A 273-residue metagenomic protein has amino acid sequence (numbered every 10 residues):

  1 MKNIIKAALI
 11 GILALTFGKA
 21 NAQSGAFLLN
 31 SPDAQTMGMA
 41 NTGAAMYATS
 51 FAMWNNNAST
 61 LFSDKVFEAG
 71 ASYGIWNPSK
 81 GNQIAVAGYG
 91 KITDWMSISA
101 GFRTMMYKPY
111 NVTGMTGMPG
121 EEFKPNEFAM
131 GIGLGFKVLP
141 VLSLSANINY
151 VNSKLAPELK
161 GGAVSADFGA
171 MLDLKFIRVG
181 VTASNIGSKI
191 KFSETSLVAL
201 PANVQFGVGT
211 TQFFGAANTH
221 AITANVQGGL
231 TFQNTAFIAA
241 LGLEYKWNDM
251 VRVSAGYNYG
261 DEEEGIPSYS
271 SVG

Functional and structural regions predicted by a protein language model:
M1-A7, P140: Positively charged n-region of N-terminal signal peptides that target proteins for export
A7-T16: Bacterial N-terminal signal peptides
F17-A22: Sec/Tat signal peptide C-region and signal peptidase I cleavage site
Q23-G273: Subset of outer-membrane beta-barrel
